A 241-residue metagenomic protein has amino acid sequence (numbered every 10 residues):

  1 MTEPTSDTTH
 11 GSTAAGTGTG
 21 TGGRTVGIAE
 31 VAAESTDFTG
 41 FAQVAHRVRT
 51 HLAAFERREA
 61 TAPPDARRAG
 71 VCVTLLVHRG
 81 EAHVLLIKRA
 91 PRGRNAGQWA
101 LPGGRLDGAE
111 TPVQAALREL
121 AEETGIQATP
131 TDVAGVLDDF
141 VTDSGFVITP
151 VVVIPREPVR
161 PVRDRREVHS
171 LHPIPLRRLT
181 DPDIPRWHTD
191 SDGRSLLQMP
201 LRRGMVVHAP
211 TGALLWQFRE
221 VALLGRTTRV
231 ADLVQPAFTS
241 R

Functional and structural regions predicted by a protein language model:
M1-A100, R105-E122, I126-R160, V168 (+1 more regions): N-terminal leader/linker segments that precede catalytic domains of diphosphate-processing enzymes
R163-L201, A237: NUDIX/MutT-family hydrolases
